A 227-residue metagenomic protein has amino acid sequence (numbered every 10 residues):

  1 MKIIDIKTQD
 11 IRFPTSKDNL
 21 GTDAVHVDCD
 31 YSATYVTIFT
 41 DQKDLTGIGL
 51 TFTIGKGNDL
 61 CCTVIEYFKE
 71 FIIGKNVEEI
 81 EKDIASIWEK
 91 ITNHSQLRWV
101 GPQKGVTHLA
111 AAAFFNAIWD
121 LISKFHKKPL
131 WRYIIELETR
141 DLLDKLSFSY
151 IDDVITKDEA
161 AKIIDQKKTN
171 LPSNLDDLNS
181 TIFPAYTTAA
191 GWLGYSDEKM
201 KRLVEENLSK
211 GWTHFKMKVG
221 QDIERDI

Functional and structural regions predicted by a protein language model:
M1-I227: N-terminal capping/lid subdomain adjacent to the active-site entrance of alpha/beta enzymes
